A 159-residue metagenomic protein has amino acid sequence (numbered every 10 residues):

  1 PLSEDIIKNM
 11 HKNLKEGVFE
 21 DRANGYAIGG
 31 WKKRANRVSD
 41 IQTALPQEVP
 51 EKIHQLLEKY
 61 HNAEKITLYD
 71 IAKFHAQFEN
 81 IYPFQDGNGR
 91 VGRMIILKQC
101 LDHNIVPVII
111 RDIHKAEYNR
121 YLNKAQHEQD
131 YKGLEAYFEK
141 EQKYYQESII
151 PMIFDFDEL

Functional and structural regions predicted by a protein language model:
P1-L159: FIC/Doc superfamily catalytic core
